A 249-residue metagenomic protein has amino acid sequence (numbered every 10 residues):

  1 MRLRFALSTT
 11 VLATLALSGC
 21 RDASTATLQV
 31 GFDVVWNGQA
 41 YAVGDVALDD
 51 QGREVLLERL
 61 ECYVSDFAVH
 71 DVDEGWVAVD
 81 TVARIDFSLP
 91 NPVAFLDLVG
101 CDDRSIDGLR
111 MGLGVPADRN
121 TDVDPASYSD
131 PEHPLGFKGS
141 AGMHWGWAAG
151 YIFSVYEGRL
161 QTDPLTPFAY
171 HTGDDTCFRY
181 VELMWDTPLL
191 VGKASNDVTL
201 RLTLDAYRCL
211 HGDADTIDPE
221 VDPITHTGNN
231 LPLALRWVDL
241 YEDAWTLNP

Functional and structural regions predicted by a protein language model:
M1-T10: Bacterial N-terminal signal peptides that target proteins for export
L17-G19: C-terminal motif of bacterial Sec signal peptides marking the signal peptidase cleavage site
R21-P249: A short, solvent-exposed, low-complexity linear motif enriched for acidic/polar residues with Pro/Gly/Ser/Thr
